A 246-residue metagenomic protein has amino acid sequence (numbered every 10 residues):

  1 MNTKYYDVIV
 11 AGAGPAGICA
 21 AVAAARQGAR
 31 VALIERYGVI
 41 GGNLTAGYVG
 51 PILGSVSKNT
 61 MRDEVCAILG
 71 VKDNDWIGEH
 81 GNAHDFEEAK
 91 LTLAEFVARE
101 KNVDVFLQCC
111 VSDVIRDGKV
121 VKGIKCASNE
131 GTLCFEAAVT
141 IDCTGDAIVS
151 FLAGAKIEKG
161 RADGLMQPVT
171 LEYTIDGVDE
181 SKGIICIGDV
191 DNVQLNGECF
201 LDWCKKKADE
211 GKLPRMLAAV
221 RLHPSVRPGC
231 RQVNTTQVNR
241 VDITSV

Functional and structural regions predicted by a protein language model:
N2-G14: Beta1/beta-strand and adjacent pyrophosphate-binding region of the FAD-binding site in flavoprotein oxidoreductases
K4-Y6, E130-V139: Core beta-strand elements of the Rossmann-like FAD/NAD(P) dinucleotide-binding domain in flavoenzyme oxidoreductases
A11, F135-G145: Short hydrophobic core segments
G17: N-terminal Rossmann-fold NAD(P) dinucleotide-binding loop
A23, A29-R30, E35-D117, Q167-P168 (+1 more regions): Conserved N-terminal/central alpha/beta ligand/cofactor-binding core
I115-C134: Conserved beta-strand-loop-beta-strand element in the redox core of flavoprotein oxidoreductases
S128, T144-G145, A153: Glycine-rich, N-terminal phosphate-binding loop of Rossmann-like dinucleotide-binding domains
V149-V246: Rossmann-like dinucleotide-binding core of oxidoreductases
